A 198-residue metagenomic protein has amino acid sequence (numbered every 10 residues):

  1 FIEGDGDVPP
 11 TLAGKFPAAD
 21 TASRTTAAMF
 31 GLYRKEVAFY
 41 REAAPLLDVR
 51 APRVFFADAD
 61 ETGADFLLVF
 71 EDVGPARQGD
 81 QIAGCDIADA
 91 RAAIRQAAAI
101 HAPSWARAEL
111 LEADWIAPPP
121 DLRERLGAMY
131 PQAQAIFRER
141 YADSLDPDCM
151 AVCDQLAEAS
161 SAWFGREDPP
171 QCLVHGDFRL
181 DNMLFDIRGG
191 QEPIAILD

Functional and structural regions predicted by a protein language model:
F1-G6, I187: Short acidic, glycine-rich loop/turn motifs
G4-P131: Conserved ATP-binding subdomain of kinase catalytic cores across diverse folds
A13, N182-L184: Conserved beta-strand in the GNAT
R77-H175, L184-A195: ATP-dependent phospho-/nucleotidyl transfer catalytic cores
F178: Hydrophobic HxD+1 residue recognition
D198: Conserved active-site aspartate in kinases
